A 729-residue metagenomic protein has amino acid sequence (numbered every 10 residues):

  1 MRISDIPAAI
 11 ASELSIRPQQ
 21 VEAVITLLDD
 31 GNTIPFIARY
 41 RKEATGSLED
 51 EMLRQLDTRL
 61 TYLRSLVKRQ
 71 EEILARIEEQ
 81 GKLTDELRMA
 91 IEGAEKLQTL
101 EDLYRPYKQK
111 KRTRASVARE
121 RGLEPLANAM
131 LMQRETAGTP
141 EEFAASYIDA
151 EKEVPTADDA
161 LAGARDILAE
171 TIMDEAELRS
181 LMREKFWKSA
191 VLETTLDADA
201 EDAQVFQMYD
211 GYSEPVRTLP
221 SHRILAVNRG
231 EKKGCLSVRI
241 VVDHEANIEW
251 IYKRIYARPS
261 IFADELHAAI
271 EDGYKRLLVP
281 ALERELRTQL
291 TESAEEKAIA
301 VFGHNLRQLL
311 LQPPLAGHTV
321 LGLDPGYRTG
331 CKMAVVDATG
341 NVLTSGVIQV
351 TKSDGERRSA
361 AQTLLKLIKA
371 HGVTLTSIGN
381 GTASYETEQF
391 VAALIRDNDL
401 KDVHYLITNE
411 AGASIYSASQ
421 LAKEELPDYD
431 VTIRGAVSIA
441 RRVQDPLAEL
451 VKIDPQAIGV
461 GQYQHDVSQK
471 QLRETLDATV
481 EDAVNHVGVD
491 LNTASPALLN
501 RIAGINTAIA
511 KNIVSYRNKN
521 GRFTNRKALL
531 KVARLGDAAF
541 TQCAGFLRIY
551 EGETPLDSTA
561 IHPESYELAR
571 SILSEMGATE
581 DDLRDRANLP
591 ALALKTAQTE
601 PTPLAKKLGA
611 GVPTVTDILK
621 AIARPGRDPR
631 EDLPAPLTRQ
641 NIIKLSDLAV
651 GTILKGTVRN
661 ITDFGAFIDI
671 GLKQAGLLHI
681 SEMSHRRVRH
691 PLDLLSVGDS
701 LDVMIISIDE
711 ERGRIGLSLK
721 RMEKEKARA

Functional and structural regions predicted by a protein language model:
M1-E22, D29: Generic start-of-chain signal for non-secretory N-termini
I3-I6, R64-L83, E92, E424-R522 (+6 more regions): Long, highly charged, low-complexity intrinsically disordered interaction regions that mediate electrostatic DNA/RNA
R17-P18, D30-G31, L97-Q98, K111 (+20 more regions): Short flexible coil/turn linkers enriched for glycine and charged/polar residues that connect secondary-structure
F36, M52-Q55, Y62-G322, R328-Y429 (+1 more regions): Duplex nucleic acid-engaging cores and interfaces of nucleic-acid transaction enzymes
Y40-K42, D243, P325, A338-T339 (+10 more regions): Short, ordered loop/turn segments at secondary-structure junctions
R76, A90, L100-Y104, G230-D243 (+4 more regions): Structured, non-catalytic alpha/beta "coupling" segments that mediate domain-domain communication and provide generic
E184-V191, L323-Y327, G381-A383, I407-I415 (+5 more regions): A glycine-rich phosphate-binding loop feature that marks nucleotide/adenosyl-phosphate handling sites
G552-E553, D557-A729: Single-stranded RNA-binding regions, centering on S1/OB-family and related RNA-binding modules
